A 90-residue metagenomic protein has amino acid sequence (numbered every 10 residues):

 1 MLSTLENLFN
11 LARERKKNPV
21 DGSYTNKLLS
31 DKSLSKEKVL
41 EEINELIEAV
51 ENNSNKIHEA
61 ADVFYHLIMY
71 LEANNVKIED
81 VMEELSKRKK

Functional and structural regions predicted by a protein language model:
M1-A60, F64-K90: Flexible "arm" and connector segments at domain edges
